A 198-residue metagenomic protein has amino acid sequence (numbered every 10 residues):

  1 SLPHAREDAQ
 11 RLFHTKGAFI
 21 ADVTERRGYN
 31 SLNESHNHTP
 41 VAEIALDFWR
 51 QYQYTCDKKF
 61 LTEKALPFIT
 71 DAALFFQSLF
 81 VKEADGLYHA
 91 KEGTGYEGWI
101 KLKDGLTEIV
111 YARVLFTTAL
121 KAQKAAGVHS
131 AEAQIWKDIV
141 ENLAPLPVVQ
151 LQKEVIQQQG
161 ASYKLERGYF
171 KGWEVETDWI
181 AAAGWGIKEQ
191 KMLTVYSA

Functional and structural regions predicted by a protein language model:
S1, N33-T55, E63, L106-R113 (+1 more regions): Active-site core of glycosidic bond-cleaving carbohydrate-active enzymes
S1-L46, Y52-T55, K59-K64, F68 (+2 more regions): Helix-terminus loop motifs that line ligand-binding clefts
H4-A5, V23, D71, L79 (+5 more regions): Generic marker of "main functional regions" within proteins
R6-Y29, W99-L106, N142-V155, G172: Short, charged low-complexity intrinsically disordered segments located at boundaries of structured domains
G28-N30, T94-I100, W179-A183: Flexible glycine/proline-enriched surface loops and loop-helix/loop-strand junctions
D71-A126: Acidic/histidine-rich catalytic neighborhood
